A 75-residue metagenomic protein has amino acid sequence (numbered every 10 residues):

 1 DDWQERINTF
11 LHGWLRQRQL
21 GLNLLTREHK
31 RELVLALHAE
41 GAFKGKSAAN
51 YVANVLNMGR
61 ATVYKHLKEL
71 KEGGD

Functional and structural regions predicted by a protein language model:
D1-R27: Juxtadomain coupling helices with adjacent low-complexity linkers
T26-D75: Phosphate-/nucleic-acid-contacting segments
